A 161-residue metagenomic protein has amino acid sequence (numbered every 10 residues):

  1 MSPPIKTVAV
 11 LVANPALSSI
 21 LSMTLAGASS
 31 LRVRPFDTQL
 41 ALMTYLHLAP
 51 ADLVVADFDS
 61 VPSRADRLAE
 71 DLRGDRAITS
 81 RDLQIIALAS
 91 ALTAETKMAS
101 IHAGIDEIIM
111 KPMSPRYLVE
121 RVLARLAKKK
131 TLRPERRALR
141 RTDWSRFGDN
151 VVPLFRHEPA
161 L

Functional and structural regions predicted by a protein language model:
S2-A16, L21-L25, P35, V54-V55: Conserved acidic segment of CheY-like receiver
S30-T38, Y45: Short hydrophobic/Thr-rich beta-strand motif most characteristic of the beta2 strand and flanking loop of CheY-like
L48, D52-R81: Conserved phosphotransfer microenvironments
V54, T79-A94: A short, hydrophobic beta-strand element within the central beta-sheet of small alpha/beta folds
R67, A91-E107: Alpha4 helix (beta4-alpha4-beta5 surface) of REC/receiver domains from two-component response regulators
M113-V122: C-terminal output helix
K128-L161: CheY-like receiver
